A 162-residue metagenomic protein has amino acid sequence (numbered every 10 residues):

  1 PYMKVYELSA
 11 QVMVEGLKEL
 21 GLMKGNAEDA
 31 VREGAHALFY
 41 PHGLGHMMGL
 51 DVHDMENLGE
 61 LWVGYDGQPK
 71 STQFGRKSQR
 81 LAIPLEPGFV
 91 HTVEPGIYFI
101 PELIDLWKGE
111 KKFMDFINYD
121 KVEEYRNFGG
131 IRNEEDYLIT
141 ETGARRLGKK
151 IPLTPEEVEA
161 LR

Functional and structural regions predicted by a protein language model:
P1-R162: Active-site neighborhoods and metal-handling regions in enzymes and metal-associated proteins
